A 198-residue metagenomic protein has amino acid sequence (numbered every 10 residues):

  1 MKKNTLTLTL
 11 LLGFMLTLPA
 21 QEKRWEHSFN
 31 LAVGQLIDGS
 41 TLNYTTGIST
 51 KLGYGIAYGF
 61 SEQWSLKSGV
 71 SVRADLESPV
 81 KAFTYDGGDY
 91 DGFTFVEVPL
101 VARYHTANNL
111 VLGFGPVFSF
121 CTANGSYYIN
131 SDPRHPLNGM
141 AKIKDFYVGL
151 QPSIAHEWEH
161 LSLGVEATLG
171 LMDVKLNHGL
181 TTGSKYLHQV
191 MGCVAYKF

Functional and structural regions predicted by a protein language model:
Q21-K67, G170: Short glycine/proline- and aromatic-enriched beta-strand/turn motifs that initiate or cap beta-hairpins
E22, G59-Q63, H105-N109, W158-L161: Outer-membrane beta-barrel channels and translocator barrels
E22-R24, T41-S49, D89-F95, A141-Y147 (+1 more regions): Transmembrane beta-barrel outer-membrane domains
W25-L31, L66-V70, V96, L112-P116 (+3 more regions): Transmembrane beta-strands of outer-membrane beta-barrel proteins
L31-G39, V72-L76, T94, F118-T122 (+3 more regions): Transmembrane beta-strands of outer-membrane beta-barrel pores
G39-T45, S78-Y85, N124-D132, K175-T181: Outer-membrane beta-barrel translocator domains and adjoining extracellular loop/strand segments of Gram-negative
I48-Y54, V96-L100, V148-P152, H188-G192: Hydrophobic, lipid-facing positions within transmembrane beta-strands of outer-membrane proteins
D75-P79, G139-F198: Predominantly the C-terminal beta-signal and adjacent terminal strand-loop region of outer-membrane beta-barrel
